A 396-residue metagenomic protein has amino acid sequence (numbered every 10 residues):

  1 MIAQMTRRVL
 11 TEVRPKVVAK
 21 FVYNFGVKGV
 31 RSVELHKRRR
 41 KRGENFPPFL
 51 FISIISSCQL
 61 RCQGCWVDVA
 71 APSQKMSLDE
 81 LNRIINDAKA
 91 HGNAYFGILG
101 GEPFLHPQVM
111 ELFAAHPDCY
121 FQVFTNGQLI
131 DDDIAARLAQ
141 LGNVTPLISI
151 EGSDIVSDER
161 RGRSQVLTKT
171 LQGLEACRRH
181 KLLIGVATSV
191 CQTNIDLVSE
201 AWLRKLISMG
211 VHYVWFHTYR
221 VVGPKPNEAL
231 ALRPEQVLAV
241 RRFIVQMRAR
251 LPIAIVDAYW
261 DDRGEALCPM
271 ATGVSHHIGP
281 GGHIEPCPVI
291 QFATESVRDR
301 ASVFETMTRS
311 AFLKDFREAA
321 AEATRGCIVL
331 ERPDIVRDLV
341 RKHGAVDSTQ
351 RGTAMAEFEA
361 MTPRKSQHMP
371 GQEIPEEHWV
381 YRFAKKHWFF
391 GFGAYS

Functional and structural regions predicted by a protein language model:
M1-K41, K342, S348-S396: Membrane-proximal basic amphipathic "stem/tether" segments
I2-A136, L141, K386: Conserved alpha-helical substructure of the radical SAM core
W66, I134, R161, P288 (+1 more regions): Short, flexible helix/strand-to-coil boundary loops that buttress conserved ligand/catalytic motifs in alpha/beta
A71, E102, L129, G152 (+3 more regions): Flexible, active-site-proximal loop/turn residues at the rims of small-molecule/cofactor binding pockets and catalytic
L78-I98, F104-H217: Radical SAM/AdoMet-radical enzyme domain recognition
L81-N93, E305-T308, A345-R364: Short microdomains enriched in Cys/His and/or Lys/Arg
C119, E159-A271, P280-E285, V289-R298: Radical SAM enzyme [4Fe-4S]-AdoMet core and its adjacent flexible, acidic and glycine-rich loops/tails across
A254-R351: Accessory C-terminal segments flanking Radical SAM cores
